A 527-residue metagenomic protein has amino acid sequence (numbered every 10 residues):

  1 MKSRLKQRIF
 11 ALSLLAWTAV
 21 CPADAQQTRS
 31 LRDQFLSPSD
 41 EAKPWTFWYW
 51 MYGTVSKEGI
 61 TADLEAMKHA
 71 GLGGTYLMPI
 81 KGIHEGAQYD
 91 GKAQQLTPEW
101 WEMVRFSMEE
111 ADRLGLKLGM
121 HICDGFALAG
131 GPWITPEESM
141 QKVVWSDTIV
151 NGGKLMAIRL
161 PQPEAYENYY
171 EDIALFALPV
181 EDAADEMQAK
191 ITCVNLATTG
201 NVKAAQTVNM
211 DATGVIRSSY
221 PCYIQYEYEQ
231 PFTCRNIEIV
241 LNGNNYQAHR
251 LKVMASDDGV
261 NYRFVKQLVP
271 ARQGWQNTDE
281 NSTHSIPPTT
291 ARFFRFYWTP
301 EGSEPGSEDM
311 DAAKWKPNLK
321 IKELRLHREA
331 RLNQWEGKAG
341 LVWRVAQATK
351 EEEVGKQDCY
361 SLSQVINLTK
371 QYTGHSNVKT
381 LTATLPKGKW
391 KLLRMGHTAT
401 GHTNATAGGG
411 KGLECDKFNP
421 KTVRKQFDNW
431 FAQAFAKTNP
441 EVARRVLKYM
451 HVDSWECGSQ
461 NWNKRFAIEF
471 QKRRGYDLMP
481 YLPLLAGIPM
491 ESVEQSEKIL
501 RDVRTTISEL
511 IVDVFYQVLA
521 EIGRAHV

Functional and structural regions predicted by a protein language model:
M1-Q27: Bacterial Sec-dependent N-terminal signal peptides
T28-G74: Mature N-terminal segment immediately following signal peptide/propeptide cleavage in secreted/periplasmic
P44-S56, G86-E102, P132, E238-V240 (+4 more regions): The substrate-binding groove and active-site-proximal loops of carbohydrate-active enzymes, especially glycoside
G59-K81, M103-E110, R445, I522: Catalytic domains of carbohydrate-active enzymes, especially glycoside hydrolases
I80-C193, A197, A330-G337, W343-Q347 (+6 more regions): Acidic/aromatic-lined carbohydrate-recognition and catalytic surfaces of CAZymes acting on diverse glycans
A204-Y262, E280-G355, S454: Aromatic, loop-rich ligand-recognition surfaces of beta-strand-rich domains
R250, L447-L482: Carboxylate/His-rich catalytic cores and anion/metal-binding grooves
A525-V527: Conserved small/polar residues in nucleotide/adenosyl-binding loops
